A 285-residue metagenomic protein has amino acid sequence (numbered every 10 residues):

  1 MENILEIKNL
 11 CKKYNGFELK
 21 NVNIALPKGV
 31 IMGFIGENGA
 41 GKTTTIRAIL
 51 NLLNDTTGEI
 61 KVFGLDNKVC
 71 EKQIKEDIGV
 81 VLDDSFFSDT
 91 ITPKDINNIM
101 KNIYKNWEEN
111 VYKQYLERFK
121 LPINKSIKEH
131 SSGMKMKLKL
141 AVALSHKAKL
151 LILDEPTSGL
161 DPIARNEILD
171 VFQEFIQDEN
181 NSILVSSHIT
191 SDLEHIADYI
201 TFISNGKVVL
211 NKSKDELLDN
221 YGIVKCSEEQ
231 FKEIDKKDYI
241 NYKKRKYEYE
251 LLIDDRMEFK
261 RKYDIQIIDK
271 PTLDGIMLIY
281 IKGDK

Functional and structural regions predicted by a protein language model:
I7-L10, F17-P27, F34, G58: Conserved beta-strand
G36-G41: Walker A (P-loop) phosphate-binding loop of ABC-type ATPase nucleotide-binding domains
G58-V69, Q73-I74: Conserved ABC transporter NBD signature motif
E76, L82-K139: ABC-family P-loop ATPase nucleotide-binding domains
L151-E155, L160: Catalytic Walker B motif of ABC-type/P-loop ATPase nucleotide-binding domains
L169-I253: ABC transporter nucleotide-binding domain
Y239-K285: C-terminal coupling/interaction segments
